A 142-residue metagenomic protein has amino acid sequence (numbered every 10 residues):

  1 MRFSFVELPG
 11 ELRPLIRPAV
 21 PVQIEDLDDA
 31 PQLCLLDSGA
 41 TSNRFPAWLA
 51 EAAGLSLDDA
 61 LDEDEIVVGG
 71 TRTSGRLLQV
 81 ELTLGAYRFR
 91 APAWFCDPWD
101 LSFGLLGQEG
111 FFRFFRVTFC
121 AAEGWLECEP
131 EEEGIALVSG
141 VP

Functional and structural regions predicted by a protein language model:
M1-P142: Pepsin/retropepsin-fold aspartyl endopeptidases
